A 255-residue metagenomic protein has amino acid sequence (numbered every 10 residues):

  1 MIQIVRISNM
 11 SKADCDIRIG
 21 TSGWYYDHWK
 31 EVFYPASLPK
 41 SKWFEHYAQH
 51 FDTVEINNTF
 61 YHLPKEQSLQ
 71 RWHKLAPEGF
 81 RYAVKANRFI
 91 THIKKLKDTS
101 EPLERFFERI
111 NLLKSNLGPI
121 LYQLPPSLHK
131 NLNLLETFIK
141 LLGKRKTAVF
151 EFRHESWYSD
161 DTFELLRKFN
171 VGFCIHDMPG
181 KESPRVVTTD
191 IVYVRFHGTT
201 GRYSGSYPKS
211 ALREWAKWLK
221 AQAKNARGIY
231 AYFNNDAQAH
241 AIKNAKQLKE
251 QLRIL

Functional and structural regions predicted by a protein language model:
I2-L255: Residues lining hydrophobic/aromatic ligand-binding pockets adjacent to catalytic sites
